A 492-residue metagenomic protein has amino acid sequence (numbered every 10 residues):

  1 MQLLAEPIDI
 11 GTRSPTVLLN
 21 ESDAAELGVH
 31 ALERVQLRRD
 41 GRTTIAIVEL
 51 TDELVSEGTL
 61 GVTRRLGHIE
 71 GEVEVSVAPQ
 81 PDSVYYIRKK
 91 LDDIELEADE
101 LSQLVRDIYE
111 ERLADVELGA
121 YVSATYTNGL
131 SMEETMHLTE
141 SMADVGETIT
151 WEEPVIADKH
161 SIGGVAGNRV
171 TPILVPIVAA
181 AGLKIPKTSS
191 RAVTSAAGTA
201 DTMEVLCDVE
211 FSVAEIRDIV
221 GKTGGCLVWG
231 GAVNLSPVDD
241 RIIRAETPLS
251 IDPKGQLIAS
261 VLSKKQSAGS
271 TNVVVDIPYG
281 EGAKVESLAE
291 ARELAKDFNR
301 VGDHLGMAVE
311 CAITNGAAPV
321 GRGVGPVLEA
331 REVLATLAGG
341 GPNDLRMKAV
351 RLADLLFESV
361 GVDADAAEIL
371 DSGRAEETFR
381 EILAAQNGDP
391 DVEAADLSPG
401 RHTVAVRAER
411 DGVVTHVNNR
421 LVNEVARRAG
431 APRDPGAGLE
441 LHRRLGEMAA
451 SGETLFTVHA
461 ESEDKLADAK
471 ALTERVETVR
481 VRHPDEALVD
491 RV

Functional and structural regions predicted by a protein language model:
M1-D92: Long, compositionally biased stretches
P79-A166, L206, E381-A385, V492: Acidic, glycine/proline-rich low-complexity segments that act as flexible tails and inter-domain linkers
D93-Q103, I108, T148-T150, D252 (+3 more regions): Well-ordered secondary-structure scaffolds
V122-Y126, K159-H160, T199-T202, P237-T247 (+2 more regions): Active-site-proximal beta-alpha loop/turn segments in soluble metabolic enzymes
V155-A179, L183-S195: Glycine/serine-rich anion-binding loops at beta->alpha junctions that coordinate negatively charged ligand groups
P172-K184, K264-G269, L305, S359: Alpha-helix C-terminal capping segments
T202-C226, K296-G302, G306: A glycine-rich helix N-cap at a beta->alpha junction
T223-S270: Phosphate/diphosphate-binding glycine-rich loops and adjacent basic-rich segments that engage nucleotide
